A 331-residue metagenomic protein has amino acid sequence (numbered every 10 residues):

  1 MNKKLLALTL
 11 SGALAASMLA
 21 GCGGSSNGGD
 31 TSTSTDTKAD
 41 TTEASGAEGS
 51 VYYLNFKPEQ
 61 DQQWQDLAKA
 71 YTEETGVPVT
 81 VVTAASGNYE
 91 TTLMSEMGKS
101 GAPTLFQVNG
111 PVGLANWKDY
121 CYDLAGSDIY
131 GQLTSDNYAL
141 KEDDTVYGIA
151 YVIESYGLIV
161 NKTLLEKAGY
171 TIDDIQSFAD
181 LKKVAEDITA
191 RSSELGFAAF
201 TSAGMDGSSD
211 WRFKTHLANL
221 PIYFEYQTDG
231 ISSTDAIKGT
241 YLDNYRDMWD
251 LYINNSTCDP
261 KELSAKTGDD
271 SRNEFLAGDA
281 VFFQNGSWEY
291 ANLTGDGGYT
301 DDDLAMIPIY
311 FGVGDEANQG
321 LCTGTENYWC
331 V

Functional and structural regions predicted by a protein language model:
K4-L8, C22-G113, G126, S264 (+3 more regions): Conserved N-terminal structural module of periplasmic/extracytoplasmic solute-binding proteins
S17-G21: C-terminal motif of bacterial Sec signal peptides marking the signal peptidase cleavage site
E74, P78, E166-A168, T257 (+1 more regions): Extracytoplasmic/periplasmic substrate-recognition and gating elements
T83-T92, F178-D180, E262-A277: Short helix-initiation/N-cap motifs at beta->coil->alpha
N109-V160, R212, H216-A218, D303-I307: Hinge/lid segment of periplasmic solute-binding proteins
D123-N137, F200, G204-G207, I222-D247 (+2 more regions): Short, solvent-exposed loop/beta-turn-alpha elements that line the ligand-binding surface or hinge of extracytoplasmic
Y147-Y151, Y156, K182-T234, A280: Extracytoplasmic/periplasmic solute-binding protein
A185-E186, I231-A265: Glycine-centered hinge/linker elements that transmit conformational signals in sensory and ligand-binding systems
